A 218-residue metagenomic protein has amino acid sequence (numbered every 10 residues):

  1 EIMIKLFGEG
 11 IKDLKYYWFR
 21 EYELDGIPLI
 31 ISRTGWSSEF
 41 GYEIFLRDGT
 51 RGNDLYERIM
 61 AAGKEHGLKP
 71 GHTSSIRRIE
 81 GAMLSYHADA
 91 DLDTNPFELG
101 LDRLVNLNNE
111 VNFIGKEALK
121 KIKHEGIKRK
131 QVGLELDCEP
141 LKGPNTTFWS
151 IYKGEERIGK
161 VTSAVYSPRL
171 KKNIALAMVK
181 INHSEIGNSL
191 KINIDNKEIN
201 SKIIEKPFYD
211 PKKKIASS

Functional and structural regions predicted by a protein language model:
E1-S218: Conserved, structured C-terminal
